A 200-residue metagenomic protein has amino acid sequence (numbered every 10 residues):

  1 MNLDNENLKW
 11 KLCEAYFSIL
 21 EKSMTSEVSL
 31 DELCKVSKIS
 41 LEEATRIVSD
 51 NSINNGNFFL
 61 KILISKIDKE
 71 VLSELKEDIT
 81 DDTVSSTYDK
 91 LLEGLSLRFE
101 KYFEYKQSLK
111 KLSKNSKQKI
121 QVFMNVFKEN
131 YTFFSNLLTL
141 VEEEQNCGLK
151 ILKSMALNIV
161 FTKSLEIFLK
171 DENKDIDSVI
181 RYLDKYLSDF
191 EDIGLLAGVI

Functional and structural regions predicted by a protein language model:
D4-E42, R46-S65: Short, amphipathic alpha-helix enriched in basic
K11, A15-K22, E70-E77, L112 (+1 more regions): Solvent-exposed, amphipathic alpha-helical segments
E43, I47, D81, D189-I200: Eukaryotic low-complexity, intrinsically disordered regulatory segments enriched in serine, proline and acidic residues
L75-I79, K128-G148, D184-S188, L195: Short amphipathic alpha-helical segments and their helix-coil junctions
L75-Q107: Hydrophobic alpha-helical connector segments
K101-Q121, S135-L138: Amphipathic alpha-helical segments used for helix-helix packing
K119-E143, I151-T162: Amphipathic alpha-helical packing segments from all-alpha helical-bundle domains
E143-D189, L196-I200: Hydrophobic/aromatic-rich alpha-helical bundle segments in the mid-to-C-terminal region
